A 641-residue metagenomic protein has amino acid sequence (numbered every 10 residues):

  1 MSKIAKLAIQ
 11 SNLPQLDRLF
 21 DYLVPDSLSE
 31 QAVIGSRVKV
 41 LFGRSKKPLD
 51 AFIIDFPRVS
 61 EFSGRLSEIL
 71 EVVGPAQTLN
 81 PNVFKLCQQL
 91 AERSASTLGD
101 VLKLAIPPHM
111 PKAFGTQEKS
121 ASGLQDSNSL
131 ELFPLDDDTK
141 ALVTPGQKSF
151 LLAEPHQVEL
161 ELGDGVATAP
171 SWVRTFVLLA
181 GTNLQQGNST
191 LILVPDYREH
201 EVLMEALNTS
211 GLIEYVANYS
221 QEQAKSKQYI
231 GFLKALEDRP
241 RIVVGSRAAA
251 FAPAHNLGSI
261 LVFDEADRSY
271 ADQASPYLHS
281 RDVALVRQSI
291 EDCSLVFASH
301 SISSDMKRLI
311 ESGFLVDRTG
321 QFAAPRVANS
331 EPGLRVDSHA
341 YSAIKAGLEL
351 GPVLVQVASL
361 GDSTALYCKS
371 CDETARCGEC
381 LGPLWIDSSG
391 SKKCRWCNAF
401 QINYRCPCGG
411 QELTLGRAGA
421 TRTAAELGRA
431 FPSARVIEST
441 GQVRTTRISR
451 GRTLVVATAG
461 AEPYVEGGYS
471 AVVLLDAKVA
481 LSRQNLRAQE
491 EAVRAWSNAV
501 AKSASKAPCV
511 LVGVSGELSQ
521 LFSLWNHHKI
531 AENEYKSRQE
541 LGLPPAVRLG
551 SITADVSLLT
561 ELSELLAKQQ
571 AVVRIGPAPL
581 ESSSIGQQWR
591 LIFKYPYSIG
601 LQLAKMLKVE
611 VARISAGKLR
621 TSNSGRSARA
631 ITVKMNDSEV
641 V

Functional and structural regions predicted by a protein language model:
M1-F322, A328-S330, A346-E349, P463-E466 (+6 more regions): Accessory, non-ATPase domains that flank or precede helicase/AAA+ motor cores in DNA-metabolism machines
I34-R37, R44, S338, S342-G351 (+3 more regions): C-terminal helicase module of SF1/SF2 nucleic-acid helicases/translocases
A76-N80, V166-V173, L193-Y197, A274-Y277 (+7 more regions): Conserved phosphate/pyrophosphate-binding and hydrolysis machinery centered on Walker-type P-loop NTPases, extending
Q77, L295, S330, W396 (+4 more regions): Hydrophobic alpha-helical scaffolding
L191-I192, V296-S299, V353-V357, E438 (+1 more regions): A structural signal for short, well-ordered beta-strand segments and their strand-loop junctions that often border
I213-E214, R241, C293-S294, F314 (+7 more regions): A structural micro-motif
A324-Y341: C-terminal boundary of histidine-terminating zinc-finger modules
E349-A430: Cys/His-rich short segments
